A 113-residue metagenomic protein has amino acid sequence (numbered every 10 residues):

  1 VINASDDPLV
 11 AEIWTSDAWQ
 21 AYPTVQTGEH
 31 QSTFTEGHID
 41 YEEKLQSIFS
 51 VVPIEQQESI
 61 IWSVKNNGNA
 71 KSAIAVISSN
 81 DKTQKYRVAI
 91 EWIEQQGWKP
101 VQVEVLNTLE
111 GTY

Functional and structural regions predicted by a protein language model:
V1, K44-S47, I90: Aromatic-enriched hydrophobic runs in primary sequence
V1, T35-Y41, W98-P100: Short charge-dense sequence patches
V1-A4, T24-H30, E55, E94 (+1 more regions): Terminal targeting/leader modules
V1-V25: N-terminal, intrinsically disordered, polar/charged segments of Gram-positive cell-envelope systems that serve as
S5-E12, I54-I61, P100: A broad structural signal for short, well-ordered beta-strand segments within beta-sheet-rich domains
T24-K82: Mature extracytoplasmic domains of secretory-pathway proteins
V64, G68-T108, Y113: Extracytosolic low-complexity repeat regions of secreted or lipid-anchored proteins
